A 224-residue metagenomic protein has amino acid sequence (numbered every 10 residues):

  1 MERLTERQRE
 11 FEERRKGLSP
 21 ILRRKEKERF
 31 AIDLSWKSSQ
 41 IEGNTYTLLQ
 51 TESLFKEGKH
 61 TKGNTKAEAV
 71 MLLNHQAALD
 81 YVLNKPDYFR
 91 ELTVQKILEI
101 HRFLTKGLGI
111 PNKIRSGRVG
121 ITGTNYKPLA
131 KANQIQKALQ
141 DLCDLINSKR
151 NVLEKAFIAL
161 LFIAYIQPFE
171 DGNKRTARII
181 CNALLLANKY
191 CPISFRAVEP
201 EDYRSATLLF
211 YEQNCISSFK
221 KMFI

Functional and structural regions predicted by a protein language model:
M1-I224: FIC/Doc superfamily catalytic core
